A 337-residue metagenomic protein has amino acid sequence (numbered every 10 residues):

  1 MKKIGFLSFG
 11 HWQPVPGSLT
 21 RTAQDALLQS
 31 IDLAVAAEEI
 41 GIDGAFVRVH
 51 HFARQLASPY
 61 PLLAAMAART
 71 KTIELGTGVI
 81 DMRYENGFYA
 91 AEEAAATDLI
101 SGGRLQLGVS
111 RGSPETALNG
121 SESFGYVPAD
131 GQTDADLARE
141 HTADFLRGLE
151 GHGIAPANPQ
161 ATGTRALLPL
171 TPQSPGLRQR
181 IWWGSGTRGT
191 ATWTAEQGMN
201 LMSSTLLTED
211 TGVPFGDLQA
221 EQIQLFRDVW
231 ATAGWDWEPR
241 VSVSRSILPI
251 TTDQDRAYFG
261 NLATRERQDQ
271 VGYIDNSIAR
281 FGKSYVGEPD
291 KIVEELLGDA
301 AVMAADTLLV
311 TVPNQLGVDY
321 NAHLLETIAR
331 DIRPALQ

Functional and structural regions predicted by a protein language model:
M1-I73: N-terminal beta1-alpha1-beta2 module of alpha/beta enzyme domains
K2-A23, Y84-I154, E209: Flexible, glycine-rich active-site loops centered on histidine and acidic residues that chelate a metal or position
I4, G41, V49, M66 (+5 more regions): Conserved, mostly hydrophobic/aromatic
I4-S8, A45-V47, L75-G78, L105-V109 (+4 more regions): Hydrophobic faces of well-ordered beta-strands that scaffold small-molecule active sites in alpha/beta enzyme cores
Q13-L27, I80-G87, L177-S185, R280-P289: Active-site mouth loops of central-metabolism enzymes
G44-M66, D81, T205-G216, T311-Y320: Glycine-rich, proline-tolerant flexible connector loops at the mouths of alpha/beta enzymes
F124-D130, T142-L146, F215-F226, G317-Q337: C-terminal helical cap(s) of enzyme catalytic domains, especially alpha/beta-barrels
D130-L170, S203-S204, T211-A305: An alpha-helical appendage that flanks or caps ligand/catalytic pockets
